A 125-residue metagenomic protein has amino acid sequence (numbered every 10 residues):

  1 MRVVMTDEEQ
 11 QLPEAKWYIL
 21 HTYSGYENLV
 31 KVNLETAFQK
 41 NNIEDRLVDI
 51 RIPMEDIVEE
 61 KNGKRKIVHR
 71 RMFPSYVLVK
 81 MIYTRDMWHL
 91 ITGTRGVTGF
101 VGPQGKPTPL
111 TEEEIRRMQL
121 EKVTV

Functional and structural regions predicted by a protein language model:
R2-V125: Acidic-enriched and Gly/Ser
